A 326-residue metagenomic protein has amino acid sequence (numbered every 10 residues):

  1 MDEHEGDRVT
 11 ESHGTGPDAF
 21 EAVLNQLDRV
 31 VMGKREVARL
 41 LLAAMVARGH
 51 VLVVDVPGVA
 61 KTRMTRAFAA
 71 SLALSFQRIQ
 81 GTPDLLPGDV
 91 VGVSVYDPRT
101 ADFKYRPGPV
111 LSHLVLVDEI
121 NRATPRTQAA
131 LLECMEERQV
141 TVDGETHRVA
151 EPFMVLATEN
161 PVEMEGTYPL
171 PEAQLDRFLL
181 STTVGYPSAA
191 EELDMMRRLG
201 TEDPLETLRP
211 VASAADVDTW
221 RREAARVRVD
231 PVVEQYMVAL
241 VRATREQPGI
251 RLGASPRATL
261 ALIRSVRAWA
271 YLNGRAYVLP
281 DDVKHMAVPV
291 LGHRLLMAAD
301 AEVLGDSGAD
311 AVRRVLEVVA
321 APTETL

Functional and structural regions predicted by a protein language model:
R8-E11, E246-L326: C-terminal engagement/docking regions of AAA+ P-loop ATPases
P17-V56: Pre-Walker A (pre-P-loop) alpha-helix and adjacent loop at the N terminus of AAA/AAA+ ATPase modules, a conserved
R39-A43, Y96-L116, E145: Conserved alpha-helical scaffold flanking the Walker A/P-loop in AAA+ ATPase domains
M45-T82: Walker A/P-loop
S71-R99: AAA+/P-loop NTPase substrate/partner-engagement loops
P87, T167-E223, P231-A239: Conserved AAA+ ATPase core "coupling" helix
K104-H113, V142-E159, L170-L180, R257: AAA+/SF3 P-loop NTPase mechanochemical coupling elements
L111-E136, A150, E165-Q174, Y186-D194: Conserved AAA+/SF3 P-loop NTPase catalytic/coupling segment centered on the Walker-B
